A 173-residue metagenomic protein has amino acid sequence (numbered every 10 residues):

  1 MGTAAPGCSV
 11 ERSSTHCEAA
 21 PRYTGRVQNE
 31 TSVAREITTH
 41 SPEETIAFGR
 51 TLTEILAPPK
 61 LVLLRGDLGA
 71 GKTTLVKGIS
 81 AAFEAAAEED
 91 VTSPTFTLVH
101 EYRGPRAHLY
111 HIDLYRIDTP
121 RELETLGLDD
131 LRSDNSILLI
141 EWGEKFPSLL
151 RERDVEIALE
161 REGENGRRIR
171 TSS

Functional and structural regions predicted by a protein language model:
G2-A5, E11: Intrinsic, low-complexity polybasic segments
Q28-R35, D118-S173: Short phosphate-coordinating micro-motif centered on Lys-Gly-acidic
N29-F48: N-terminal pre-Walker A segment at the start of P-loop NTPase domains
V62-L64: Hydrophobic anchor at the beta1->P-loop junction of P-loop NTPases
D67: P-loop (Walker A) phosphate-binding loop of NTP-binding proteins
K72: Conserved lysine of the Walker
A81-D90: Post-Walker A helix-loop "phosphate-sensing" segment adjacent to the P-loop in P-loop NTPases
